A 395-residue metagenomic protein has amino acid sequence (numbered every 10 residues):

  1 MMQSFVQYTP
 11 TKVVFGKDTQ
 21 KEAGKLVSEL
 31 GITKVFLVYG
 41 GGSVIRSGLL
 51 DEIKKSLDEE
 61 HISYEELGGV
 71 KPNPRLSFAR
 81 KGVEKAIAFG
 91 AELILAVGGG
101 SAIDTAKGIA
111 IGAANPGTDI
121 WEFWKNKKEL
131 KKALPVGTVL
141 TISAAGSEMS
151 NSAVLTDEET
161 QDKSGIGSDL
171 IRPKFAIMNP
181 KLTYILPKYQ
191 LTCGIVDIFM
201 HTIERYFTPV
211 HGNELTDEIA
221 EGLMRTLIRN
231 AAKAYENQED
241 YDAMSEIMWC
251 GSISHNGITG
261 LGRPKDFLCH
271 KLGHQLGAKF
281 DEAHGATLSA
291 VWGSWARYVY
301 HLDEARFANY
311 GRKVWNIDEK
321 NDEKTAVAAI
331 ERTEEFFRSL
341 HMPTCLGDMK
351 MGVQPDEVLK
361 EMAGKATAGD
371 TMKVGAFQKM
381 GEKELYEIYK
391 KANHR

Functional and structural regions predicted by a protein language model:
M1-L93, L346, K373: ATP/NTP phosphate-donor binding region
Q20-A23, R46-L49, L76-S77, S101-K107 (+4 more regions): Short glycine/serine/threonine-rich phosphate/pyrophosphate-binding segments that cradle anionic phosphate groups
E52-I53, G82-V83, A102-P116, M149-S150: Short Gly/Thr/Asp-enriched flexible loops that form oxyanion-binding sites at enzyme active sites
A91-K107, T141-S147, K279-E282: Glycine/serine-rich anion-binding loops at beta->alpha junctions that coordinate negatively charged ligand groups
N115-G212, N309: A glycine/threonine-rich phosphate-anchoring loop and its flanking beta-alpha core in nucleotide/phosphate-binding
R205, P209-R332: Active-site segments that bind and position negatively charged phosphate/pyrophosphate groups
F307, V314-R395: C-terminal charged capping/lid subdomain of soluble metabolic enzymes
